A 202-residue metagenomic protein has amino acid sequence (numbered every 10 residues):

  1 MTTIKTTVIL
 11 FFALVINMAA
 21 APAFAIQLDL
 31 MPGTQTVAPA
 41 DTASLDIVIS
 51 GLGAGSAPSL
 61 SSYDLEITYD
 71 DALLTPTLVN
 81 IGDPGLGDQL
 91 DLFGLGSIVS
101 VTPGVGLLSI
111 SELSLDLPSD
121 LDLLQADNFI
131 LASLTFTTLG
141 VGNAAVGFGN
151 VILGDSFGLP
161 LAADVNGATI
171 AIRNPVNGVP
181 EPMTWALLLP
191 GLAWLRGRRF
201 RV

Functional and structural regions predicted by a protein language model:
M1-I9: Bacterial N-terminal signal peptides that target proteins for export
A23-M31: Cleaved targeting-peptide boundary
G33, A38-F93: Low-complexity, serine/threonine/proline/glycine-rich extracellular segments that form mucin-like
D46-G51, A57, D88-G142: Structured beta-strand segments within beta-sheet-rich domains
S133-A163: Ser/Thr/Pro-rich, low-complexity mucin-like regions that serve as glycosylated stalks/linkers or repetitive adhesive
L159-R173: Terminal edge beta-strands and adjacent linker/stalk segments of extracellular immunoglobulin-superfamily beta-sandwich
P180-R198: A short, hydrophobic C-terminal helix/tail in secreted or cell-surface proteins
